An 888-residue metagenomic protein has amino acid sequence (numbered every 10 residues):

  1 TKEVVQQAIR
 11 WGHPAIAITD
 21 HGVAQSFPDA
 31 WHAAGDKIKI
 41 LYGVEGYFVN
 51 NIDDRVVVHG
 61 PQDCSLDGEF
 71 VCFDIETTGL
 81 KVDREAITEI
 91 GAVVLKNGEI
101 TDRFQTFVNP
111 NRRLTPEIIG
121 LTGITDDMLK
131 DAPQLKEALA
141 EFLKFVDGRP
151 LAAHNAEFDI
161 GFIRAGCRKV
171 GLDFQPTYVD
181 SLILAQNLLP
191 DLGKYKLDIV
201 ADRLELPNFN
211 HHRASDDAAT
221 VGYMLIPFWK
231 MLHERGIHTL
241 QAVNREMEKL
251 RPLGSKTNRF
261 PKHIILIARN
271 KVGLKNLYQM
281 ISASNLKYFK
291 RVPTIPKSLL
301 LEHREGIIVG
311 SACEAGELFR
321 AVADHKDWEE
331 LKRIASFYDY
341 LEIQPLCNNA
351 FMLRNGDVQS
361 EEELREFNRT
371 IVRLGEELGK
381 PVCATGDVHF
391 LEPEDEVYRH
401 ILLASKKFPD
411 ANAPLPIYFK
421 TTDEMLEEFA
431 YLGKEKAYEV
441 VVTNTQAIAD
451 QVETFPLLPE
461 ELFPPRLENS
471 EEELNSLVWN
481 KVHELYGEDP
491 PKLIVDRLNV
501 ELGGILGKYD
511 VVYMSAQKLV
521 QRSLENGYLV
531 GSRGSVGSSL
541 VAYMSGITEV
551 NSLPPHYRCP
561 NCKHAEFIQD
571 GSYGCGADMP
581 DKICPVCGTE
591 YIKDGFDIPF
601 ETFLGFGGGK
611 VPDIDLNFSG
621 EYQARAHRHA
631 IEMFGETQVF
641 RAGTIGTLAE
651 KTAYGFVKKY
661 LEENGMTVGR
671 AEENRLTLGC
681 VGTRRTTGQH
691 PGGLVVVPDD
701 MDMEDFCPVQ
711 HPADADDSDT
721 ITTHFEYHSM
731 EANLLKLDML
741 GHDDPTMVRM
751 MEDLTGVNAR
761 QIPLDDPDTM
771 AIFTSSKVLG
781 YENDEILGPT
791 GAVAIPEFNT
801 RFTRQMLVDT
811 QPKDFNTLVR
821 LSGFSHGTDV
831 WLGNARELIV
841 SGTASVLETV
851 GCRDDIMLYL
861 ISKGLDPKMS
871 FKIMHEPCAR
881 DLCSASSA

Functional and structural regions predicted by a protein language model:
K2-V5, R10-P14, H21-A30, W229-I267 (+4 more regions): Mg2+-dependent phosphoryl-transfer active-site scaffold
P28-W31, D36-E69: N-terminal accessory regions of nucleic-acid-interacting proteins
I38-V49, D173-Q186, A242, V309: Conserved beta-strand -> loop -> alpha-helix junction used to position metal-binding or nucleic-acid-contacting
F48-I52, E117-G120, R168, Y178-I199 (+4 more regions): Short alpha-helix plus adjacent loop in nuclease-associated cores
L66-P176, P190-H212: Conserved non-catalytic scaffold segment of RNase H-like nuclease domains
I160-T177, R320, W328-L331, A335 (+1 more regions): Substrate-recognition/cap helix-loop segment adjacent to the acidic, metal-dependent catalytic center of Asp-based
E488-G531: Helix-rich "cap/lid" substructures immediately adjacent to catalytic or cofactor-binding pockets
R522-L524, S535-I547: Catalytic DNA-binding helix-loop module of base-excision-repair DNA glycosylases/AP lyases
